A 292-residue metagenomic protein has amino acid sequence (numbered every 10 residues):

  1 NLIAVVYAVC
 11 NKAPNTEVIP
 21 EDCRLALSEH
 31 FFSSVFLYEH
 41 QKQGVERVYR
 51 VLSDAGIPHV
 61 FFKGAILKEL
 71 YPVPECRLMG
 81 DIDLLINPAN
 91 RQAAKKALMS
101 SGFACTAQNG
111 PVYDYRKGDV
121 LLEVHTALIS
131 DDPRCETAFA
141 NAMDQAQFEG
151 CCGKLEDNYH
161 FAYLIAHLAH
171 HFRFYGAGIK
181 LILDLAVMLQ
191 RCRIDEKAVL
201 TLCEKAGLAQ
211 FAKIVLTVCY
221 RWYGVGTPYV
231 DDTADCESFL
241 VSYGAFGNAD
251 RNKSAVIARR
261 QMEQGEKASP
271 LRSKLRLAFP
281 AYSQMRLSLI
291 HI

Functional and structural regions predicted by a protein language model:
N1-G80, I86-L289: Conserved NTP-donor binding/palm subdomain of two-metal-ion nucleotidyltransferases/polymerases, i.e., the charged
